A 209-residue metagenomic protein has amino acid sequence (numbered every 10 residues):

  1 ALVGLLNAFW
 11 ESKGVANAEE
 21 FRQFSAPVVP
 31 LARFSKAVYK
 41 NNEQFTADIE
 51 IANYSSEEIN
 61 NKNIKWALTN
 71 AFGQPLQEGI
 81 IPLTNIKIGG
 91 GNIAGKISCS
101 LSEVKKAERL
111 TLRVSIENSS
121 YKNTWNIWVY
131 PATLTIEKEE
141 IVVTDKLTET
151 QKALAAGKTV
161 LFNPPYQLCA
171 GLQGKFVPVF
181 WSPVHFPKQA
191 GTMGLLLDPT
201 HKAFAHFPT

Functional and structural regions predicted by a protein language model:
A1-T209: Carbohydrate-binding surfaces of carbohydrate-active enzymes
